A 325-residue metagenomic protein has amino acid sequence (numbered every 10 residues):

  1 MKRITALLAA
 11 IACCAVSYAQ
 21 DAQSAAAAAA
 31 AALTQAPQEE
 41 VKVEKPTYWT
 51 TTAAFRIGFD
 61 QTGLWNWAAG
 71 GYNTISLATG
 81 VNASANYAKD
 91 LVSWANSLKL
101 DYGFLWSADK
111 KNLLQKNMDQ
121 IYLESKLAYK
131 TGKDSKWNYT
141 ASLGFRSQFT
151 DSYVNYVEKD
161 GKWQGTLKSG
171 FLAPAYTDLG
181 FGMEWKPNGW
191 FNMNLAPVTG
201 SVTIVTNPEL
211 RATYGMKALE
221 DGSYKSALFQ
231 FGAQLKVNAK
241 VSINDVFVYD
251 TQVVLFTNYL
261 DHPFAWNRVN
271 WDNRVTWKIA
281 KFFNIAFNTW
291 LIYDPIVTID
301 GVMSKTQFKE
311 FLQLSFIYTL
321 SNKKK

Functional and structural regions predicted by a protein language model:
M1-P46, K323-K325: Cleavable N-terminal export/targeting peptides
A53, I57-F59, T79-Y87, L123-Y129 (+7 more regions): Residues on the lipid-exposed face of transmembrane beta-strands in outer-membrane beta-barrel proteins
I57-G63, K89-L91, L100-W106, L143-D151 (+5 more regions): Transmembrane beta-strands of outer-membrane beta-barrel pores
F59-G80, A108-L114: Surface-exposed strand-loop-strand hairpins of Gram-negative outer-membrane beta-barrel proteins
N73-T79, N117-I121, A173-T177, A227-A233 (+2 more regions): Residues that define the transmembrane beta-barrel architecture of outer-membrane proteins
V92-W94, D134-N138, W190-M193, V246-Y249 (+2 more regions): Repeated loop/turn-to-beta-strand initiation elements of outer-membrane beta-barrel proteins
L114-G232: Outer-membrane pore/translocation modules
F308-K325: Outer-membrane beta-barrel "beta-signal"
